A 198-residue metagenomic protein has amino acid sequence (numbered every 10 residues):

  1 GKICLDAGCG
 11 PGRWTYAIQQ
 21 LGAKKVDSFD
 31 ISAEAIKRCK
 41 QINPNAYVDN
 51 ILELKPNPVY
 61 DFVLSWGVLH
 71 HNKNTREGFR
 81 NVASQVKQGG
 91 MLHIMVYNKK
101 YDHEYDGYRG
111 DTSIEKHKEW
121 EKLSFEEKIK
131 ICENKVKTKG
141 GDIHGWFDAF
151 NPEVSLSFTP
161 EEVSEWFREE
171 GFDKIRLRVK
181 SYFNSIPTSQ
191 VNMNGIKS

Functional and structural regions predicted by a protein language model:
K2-G8: Conserved class I S-adenosyl-L-methionine
P11-E53: Class I SAM-dependent methyltransferase SAM/SAH-binding core
K55-V63: A short acidic, Gly/Pro-enriched loop at the edge of an enzyme's catalytic core that lines a small-molecule cofactor
F62-K73: A short SAM/SAH-binding and catalytic strip from SAM-dependent methyltransferases
R76-Q88: A short glycine-rich, Lys/Arg-flanked "PGG" loop and its adjoining helix->strand segment in the class I
M91-K130: Conserved class I S-adenosyl-L-methionine
G107-Y108, V136-S155: Short, glycine-/aromatic-enriched active-site segment of Class I SAM-dependent methyltransferases
V154-E170: Short alpha-helix
